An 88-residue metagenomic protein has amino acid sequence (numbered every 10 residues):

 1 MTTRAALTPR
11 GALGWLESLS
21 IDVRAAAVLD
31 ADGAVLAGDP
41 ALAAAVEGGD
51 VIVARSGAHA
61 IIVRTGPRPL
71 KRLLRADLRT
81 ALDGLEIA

Functional and structural regions predicted by a protein language model:
M1-A88: Non-catalytic interaction/Regulatory regions outside core domains
